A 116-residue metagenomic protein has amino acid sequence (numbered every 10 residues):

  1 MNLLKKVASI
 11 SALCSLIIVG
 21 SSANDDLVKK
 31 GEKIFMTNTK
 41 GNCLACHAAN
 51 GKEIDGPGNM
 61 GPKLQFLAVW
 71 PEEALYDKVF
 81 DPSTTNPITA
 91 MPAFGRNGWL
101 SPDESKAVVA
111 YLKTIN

Functional and structural regions predicted by a protein language model:
M1-D26, N116: N-terminal export/targeting leaders of redox proteins
I18-N38, I54: Electrostatic cytochrome c docking/interface patches
M36, A48-F80, A90, R96: Gly/Gly-Pro-rich "capping" loops immediately C-terminal to redox-active cysteine motifs in periplasmic/lumenal
K40, T85-N86: Short sequence/structural segments immediately N-terminal
K40-N50, V108: The canonical Cys-X-X-Cys-His
R96-N116: C-terminal capping alpha-helices of c-type cytochrome domains
